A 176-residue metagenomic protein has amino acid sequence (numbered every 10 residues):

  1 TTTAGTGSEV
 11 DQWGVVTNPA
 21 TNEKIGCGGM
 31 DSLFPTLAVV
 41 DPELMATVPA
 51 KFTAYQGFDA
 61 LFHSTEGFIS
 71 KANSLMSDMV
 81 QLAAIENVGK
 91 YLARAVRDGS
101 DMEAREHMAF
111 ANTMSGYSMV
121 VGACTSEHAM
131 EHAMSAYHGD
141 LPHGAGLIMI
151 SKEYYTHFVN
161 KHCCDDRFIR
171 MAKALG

Functional and structural regions predicted by a protein language model:
T2-L75, R170: A glycine/threonine-rich phosphate-anchoring loop and its flanking beta-alpha core in nucleotide/phosphate-binding
G5, T113-G144: Glycine-rich phosphate/pyrophosphate-binding beta-alpha loops
V39-M45, V88-R97, A129-S135: Short amphipathic alpha-helical segments and their helix-coil junctions
K51-M114, S118: C-terminal and late-domain segments of enzyme folds
F58, I85, E127, L147-I148 (+1 more regions): A general structural signal for well-ordered alpha-helical segments in protein cores
F68-S74, G122, T156-D166: Short helix-capping/linker segments at secondary-structure and domain boundaries
Y137-D140, G144-G176: Gly/Pro-rich interdomain helix-loop hinge
